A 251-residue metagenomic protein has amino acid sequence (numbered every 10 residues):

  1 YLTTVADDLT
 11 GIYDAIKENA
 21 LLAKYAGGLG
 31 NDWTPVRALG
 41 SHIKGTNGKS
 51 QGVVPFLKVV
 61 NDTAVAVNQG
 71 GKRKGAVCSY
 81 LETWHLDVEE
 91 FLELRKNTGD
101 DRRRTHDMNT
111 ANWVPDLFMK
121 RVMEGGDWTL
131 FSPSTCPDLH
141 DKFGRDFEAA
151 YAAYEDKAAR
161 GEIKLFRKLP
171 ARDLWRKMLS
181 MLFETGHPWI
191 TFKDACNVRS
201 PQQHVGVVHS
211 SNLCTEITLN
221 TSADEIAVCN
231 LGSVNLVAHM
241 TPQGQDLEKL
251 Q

Functional and structural regions predicted by a protein language model:
Y1-L247: Active-site cavity-forming subdomains of large catalytic enzyme subunits
